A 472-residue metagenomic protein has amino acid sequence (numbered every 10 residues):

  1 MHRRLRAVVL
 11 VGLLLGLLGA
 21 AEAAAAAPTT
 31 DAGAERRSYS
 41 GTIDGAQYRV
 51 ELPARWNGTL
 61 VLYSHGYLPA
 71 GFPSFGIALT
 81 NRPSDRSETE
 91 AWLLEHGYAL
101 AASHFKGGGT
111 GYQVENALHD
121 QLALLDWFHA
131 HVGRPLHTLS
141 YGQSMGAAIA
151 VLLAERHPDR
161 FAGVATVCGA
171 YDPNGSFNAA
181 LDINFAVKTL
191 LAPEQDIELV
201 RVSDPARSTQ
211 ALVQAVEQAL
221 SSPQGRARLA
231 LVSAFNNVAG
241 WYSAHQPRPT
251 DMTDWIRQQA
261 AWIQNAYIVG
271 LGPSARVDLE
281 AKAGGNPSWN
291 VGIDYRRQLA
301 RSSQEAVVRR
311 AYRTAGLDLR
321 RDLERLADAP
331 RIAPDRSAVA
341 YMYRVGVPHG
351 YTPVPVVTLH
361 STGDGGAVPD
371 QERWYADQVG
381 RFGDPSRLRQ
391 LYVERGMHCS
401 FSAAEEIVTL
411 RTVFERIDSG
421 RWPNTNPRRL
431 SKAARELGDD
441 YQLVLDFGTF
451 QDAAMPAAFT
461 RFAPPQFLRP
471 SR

Functional and structural regions predicted by a protein language model:
H2-A26: Secretory targeting and sorting signals
A27-R472: C-terminal His-loop and adjacent cap/lid subdomain of alpha/beta-hydrolase
